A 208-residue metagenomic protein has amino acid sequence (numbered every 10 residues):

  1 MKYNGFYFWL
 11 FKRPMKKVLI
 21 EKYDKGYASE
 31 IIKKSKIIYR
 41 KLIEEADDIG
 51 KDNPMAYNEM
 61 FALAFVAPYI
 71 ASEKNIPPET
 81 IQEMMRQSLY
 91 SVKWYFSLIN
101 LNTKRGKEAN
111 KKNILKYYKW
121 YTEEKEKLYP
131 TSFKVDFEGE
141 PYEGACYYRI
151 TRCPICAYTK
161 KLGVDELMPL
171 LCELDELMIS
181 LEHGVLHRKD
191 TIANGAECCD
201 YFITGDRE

Functional and structural regions predicted by a protein language model:
M1-S72: N-terminal, charged low-complexity regulatory/assembly segments
D24-K33, E44-K51, Y117-K119, K134-G144 (+1 more regions): Phosphate-binding glycine-rich loops and adjacent basic patches that engage nucleotide phosphates, nucleic-acid
G26, P77-E79, D165, V185: Short coil/loop linkers at secondary-structure junctions
M60-V66, I70-K161: Amphipathic interaction/junction segments at domain boundaries or subunit interfaces
K134-N194: Short, hydrophobic/π-rich interface segment
N194-F202: Beta-rich nucleic-acid/ligand-interaction surfaces
I203-E208: Short beta-strand-to-coil "C-cap" segments at the C-terminal boundary of structured domains/repeats, marking
